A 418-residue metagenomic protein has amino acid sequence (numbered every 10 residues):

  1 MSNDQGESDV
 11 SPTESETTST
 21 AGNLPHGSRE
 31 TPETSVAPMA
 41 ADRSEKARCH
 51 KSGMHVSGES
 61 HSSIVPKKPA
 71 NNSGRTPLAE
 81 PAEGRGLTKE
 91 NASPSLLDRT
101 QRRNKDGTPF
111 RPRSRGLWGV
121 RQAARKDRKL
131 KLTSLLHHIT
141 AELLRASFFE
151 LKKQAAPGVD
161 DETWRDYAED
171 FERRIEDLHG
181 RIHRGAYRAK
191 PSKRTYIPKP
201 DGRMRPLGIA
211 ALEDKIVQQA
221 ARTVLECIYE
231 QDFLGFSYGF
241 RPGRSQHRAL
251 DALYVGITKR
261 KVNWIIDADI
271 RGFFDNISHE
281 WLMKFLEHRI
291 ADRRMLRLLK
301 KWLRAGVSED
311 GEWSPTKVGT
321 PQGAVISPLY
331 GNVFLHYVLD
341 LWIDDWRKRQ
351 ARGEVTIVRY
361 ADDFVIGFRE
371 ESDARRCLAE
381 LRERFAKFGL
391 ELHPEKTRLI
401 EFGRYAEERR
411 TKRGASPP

Functional and structural regions predicted by a protein language model:
M1-E172: Non-catalytic, polymerase-adjacent accessory regions of viral genome-replication enzymes
R115, D127-L130, A146, S192 (+3 more regions): Sequence-level motif detector for i,i+2 pairs with an aromatic at +2
S147-L151, A220, L298-L303: Short alpha-helical scaffolding segments that buttress acidic/His motifs in well-ordered protein cores
R174-D177, R181-Y196, P200, V224 (+2 more regions): Conserved polymerase palm-domain catalytic core
P206-L207, A211: Conserved phosphate-binding loops in nucleotide/dinucleotide-binding enzymes
L212-R222: Duplex nucleic acid-engaging cores and interfaces of nucleic-acid transaction enzymes
